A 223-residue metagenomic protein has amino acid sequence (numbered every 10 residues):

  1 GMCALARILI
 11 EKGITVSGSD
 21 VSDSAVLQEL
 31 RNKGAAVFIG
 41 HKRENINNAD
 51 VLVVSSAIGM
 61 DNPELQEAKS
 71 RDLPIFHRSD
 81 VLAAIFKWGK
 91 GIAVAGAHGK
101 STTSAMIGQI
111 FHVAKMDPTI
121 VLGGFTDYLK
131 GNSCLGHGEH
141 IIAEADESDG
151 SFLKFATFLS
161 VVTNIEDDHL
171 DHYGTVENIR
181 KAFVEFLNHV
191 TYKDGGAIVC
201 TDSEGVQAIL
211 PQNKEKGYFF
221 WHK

Functional and structural regions predicted by a protein language model:
G1-A6: Glycine-rich adenosine-cofactor-binding loop
I8-E11, R31, N45, S56-Y218: Phosphate-binding loop of NTP-binding sites
K12-E29, P118: NAD(P)-binding Rossmann-fold cofactor-contacting core
S17, A36-F38, F76, Y218-F220: General small-molecule cofactor/ligand-binding pocket signal
V21-S22, K42, D80-V81: Short, ordered loop/turn segments at secondary-structure junctions
R31-N47: Glycine-rich, highly charged phosphate/nucleotide-binding loops
